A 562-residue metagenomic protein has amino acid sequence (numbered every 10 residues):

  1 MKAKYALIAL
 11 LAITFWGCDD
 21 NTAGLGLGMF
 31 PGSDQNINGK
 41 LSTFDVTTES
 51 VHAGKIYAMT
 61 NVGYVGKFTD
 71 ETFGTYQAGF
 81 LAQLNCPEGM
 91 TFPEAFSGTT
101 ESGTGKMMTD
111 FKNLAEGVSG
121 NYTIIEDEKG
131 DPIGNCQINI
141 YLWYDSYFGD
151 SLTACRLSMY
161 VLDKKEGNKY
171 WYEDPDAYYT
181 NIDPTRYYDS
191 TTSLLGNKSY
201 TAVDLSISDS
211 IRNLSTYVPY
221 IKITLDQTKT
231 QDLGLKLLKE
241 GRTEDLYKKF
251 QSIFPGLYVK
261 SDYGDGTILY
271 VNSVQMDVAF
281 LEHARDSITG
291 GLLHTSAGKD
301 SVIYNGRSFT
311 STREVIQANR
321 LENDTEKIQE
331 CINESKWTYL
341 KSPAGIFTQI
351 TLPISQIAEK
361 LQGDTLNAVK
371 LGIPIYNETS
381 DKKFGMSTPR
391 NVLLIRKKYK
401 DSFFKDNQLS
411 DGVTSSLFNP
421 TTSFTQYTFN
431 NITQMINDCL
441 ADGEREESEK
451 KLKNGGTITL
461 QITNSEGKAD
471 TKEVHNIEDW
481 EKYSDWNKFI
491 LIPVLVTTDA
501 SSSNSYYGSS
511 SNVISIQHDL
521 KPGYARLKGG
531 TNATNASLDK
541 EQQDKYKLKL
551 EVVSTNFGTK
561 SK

Functional and structural regions predicted by a protein language model:
K2-A6, A12-K562: Secreted, disulfide-rich extracellular signaling modules
